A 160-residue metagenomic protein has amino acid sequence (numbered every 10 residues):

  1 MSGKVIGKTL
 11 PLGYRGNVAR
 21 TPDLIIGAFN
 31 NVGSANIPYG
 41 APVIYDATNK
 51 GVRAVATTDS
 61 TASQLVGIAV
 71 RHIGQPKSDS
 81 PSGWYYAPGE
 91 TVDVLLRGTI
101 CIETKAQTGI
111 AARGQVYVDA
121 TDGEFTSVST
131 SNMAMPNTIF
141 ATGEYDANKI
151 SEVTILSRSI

Functional and structural regions predicted by a protein language model:
M1-I160: Surface-exposed, low-hydrophobicity beta-strand/loop segments enriched in small/polar/acidic residues
